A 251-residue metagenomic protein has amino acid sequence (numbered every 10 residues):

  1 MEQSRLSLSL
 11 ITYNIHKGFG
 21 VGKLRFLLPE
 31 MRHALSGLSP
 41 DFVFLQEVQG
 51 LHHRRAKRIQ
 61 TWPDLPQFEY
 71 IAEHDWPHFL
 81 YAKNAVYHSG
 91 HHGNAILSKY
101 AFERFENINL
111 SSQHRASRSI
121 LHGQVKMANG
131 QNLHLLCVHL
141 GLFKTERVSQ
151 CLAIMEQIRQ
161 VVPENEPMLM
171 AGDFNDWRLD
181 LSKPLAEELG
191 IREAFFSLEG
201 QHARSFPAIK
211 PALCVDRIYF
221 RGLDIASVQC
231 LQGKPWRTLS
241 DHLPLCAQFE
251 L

Functional and structural regions predicted by a protein language model:
M1-F42, E69, H74-Y81, A85-L251: Active-site regions of metal-assisted phosphoester/phosphodiester hydrolases, unifying DNase/endonuclease modules
Y13, Q46-Q49: Short loop/turn segments at strand-loop or loop-helix junctions that form parts of catalytic or ligand-binding pockets
V21-R25, H52-D64: Short, flexible/disordered intra-domain loops and linkers
V48-H53, V86-Y87: Short active-site-proximal "capping" loops at secondary-structure junctions
